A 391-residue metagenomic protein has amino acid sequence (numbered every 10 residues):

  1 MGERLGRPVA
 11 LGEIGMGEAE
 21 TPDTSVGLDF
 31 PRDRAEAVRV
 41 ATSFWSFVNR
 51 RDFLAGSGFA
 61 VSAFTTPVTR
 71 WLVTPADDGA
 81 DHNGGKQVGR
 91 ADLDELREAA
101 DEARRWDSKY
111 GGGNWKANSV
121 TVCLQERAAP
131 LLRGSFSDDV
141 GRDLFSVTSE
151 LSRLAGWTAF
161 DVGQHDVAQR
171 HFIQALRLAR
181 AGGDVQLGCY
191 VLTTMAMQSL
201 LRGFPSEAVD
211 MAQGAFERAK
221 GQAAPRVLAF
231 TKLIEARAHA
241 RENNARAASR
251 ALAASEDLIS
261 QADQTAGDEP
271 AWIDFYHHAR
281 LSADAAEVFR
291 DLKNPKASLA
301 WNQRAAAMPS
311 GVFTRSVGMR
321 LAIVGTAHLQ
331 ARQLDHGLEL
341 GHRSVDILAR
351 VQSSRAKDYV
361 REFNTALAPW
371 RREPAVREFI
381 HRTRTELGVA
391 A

Functional and structural regions predicted by a protein language model:
M1-D77, T383-T385: Short amphipathic recognition helices of helix-turn-helix/homeodomain-type DNA-binding modules
A80-A391: Conserved binding/catalytic microenvironments
